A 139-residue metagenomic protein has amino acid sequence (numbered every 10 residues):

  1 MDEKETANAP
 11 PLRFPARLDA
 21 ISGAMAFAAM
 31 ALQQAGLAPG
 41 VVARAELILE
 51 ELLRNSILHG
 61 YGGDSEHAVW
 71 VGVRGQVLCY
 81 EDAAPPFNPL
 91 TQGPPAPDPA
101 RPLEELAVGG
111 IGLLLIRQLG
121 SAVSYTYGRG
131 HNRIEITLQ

Functional and structural regions predicted by a protein language model:
M1-L47: Bergerat-fold GHKL ATPase/HATPase_c domain
M1-P11, I57-Q139: Conserved beta-strand-loop-beta-strand hairpin that lines the nucleotide-binding pocket of ATP/GTP-utilizing enzymes
A31, A35, R54-S56, A100: A generic membrane alpha-helix/interface feature
P39-D64: Conserved ATP-binding N-box helix of the HATPase_c
